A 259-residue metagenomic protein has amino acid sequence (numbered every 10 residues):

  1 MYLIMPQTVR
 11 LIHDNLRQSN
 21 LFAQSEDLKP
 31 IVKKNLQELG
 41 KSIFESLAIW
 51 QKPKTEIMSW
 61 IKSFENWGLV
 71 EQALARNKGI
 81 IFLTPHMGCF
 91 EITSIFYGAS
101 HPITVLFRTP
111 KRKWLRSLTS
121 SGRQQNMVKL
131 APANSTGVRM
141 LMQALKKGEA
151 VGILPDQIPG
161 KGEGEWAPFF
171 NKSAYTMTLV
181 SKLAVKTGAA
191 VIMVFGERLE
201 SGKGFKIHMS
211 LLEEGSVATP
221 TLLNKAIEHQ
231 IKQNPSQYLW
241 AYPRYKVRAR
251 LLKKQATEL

Functional and structural regions predicted by a protein language model:
M1-T84, L118, Q125-M127: Membrane-anchoring hydrophobic helices of lipid-metabolizing enzymes
I4, F22, K29-K33, Q72-R76 (+2 more regions): Non-catalytic C-terminal accessory region of glycerolipid acyltransferases and related lyso-lipid remodeling enzymes
I12, T93, L118-T119, G137 (+2 more regions): Hydrophobic alpha-helical segments typical of transmembrane helices and their membrane-interface/capping positions
L39-I43, S63-N66, C89-T93, K111-W114 (+2 more regions): Short hydrophobic/aromatic-rich motifs at helix boundaries and adjacent loops
S46, T84-G88, Q230-N234: Juxtamembrane/interfacial segments around transmembrane helices
R76-S135, I158, G162-P168, K172-S173: Catalytic core of membrane glycerolipid acyltransferases/transacylases, capturing the structured, soluble-facing
